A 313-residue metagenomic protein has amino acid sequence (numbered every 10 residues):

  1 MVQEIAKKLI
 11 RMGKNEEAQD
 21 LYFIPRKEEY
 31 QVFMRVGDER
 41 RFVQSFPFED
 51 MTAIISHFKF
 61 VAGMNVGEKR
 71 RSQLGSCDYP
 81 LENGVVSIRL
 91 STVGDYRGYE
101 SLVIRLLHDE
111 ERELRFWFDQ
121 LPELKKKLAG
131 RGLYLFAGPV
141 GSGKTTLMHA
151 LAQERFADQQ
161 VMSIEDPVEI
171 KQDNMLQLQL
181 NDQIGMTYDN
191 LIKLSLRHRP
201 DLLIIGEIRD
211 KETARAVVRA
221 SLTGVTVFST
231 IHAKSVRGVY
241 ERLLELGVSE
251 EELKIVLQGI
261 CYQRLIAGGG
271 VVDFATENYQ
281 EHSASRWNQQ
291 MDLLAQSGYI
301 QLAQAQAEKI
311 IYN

Functional and structural regions predicted by a protein language model:
M1-N313: Short, flexible helix-loop junctions that flank or precede catalytic/ligand sites
